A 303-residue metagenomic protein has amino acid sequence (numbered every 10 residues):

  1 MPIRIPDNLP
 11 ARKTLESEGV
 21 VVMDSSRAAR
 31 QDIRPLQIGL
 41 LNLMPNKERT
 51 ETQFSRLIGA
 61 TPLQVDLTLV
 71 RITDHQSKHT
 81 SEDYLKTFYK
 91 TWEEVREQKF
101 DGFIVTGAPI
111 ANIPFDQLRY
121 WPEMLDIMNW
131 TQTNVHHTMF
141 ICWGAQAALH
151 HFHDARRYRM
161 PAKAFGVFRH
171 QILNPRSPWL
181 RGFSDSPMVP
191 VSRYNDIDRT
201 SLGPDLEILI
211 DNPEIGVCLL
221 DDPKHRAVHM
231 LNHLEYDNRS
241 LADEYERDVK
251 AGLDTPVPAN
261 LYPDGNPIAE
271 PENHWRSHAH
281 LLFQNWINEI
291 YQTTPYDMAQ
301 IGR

Functional and structural regions predicted by a protein language model:
M1-I72, Y89, V95, K99 (+1 more regions): Amide-donor transfer/coupling interface in amidating biosynthetic enzymes
N46, H75, A111-N112: Active-site loop signature of alpha/beta-hydrolase-fold enzymes
T50-Q53, H79-E82, F115-D116: Short, glycine/acidic-enriched capping/hinge loops at junctions between secondary-structure elements
V70-D74, G144-A145: Short, glycine/charge-rich beta-strand/loop segments that flank catalytic centers and engage negatively charged groups
T73-K86: N-terminal beta-loop-helix "entrance" segment that forms/cooperates in small-molecule cofactor or anionic ligand
F100, V105-N174: Cysteine-nucleophile active-site neighborhood
